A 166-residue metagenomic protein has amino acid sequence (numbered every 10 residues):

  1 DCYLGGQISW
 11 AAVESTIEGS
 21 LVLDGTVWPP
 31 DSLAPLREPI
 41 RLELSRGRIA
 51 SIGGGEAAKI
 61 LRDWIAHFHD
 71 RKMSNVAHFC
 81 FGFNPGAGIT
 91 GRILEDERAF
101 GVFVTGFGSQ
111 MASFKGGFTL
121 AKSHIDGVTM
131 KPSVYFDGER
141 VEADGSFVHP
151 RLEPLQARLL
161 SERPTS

Functional and structural regions predicted by a protein language model:
D1-S166: Metal/cofactor-centered catalytic core regions of large enzymes
